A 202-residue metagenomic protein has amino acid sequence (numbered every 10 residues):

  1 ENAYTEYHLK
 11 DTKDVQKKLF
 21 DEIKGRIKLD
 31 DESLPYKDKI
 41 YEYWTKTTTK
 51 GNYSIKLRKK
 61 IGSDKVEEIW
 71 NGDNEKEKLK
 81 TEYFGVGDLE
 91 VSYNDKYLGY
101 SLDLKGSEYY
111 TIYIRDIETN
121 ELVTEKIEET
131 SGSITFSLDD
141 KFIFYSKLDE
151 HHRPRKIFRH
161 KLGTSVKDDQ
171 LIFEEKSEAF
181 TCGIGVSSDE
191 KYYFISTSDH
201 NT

Functional and structural regions predicted by a protein language model:
N2-T202: Beta-propeller folds
